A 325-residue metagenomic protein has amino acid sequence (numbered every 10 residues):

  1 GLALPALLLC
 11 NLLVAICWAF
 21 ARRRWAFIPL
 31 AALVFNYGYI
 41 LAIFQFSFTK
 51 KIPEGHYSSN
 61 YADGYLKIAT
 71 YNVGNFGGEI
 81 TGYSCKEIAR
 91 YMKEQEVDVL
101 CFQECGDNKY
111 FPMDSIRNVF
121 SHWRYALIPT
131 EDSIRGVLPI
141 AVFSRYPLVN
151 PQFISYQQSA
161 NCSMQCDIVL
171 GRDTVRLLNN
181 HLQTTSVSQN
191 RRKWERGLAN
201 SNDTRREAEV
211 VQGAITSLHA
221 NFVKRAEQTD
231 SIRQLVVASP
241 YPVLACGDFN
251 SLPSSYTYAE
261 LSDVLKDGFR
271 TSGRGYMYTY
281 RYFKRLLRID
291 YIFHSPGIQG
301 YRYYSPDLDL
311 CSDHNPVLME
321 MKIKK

Functional and structural regions predicted by a protein language model:
G1-F20, F27-I28, Q152-I154, V223-L244 (+1 more regions): Metal-dependent phosphoester-hydrolase catalytic domains
P5, W25-A62, E79-T81, R90-K93 (+2 more regions): Structured beta-strand-rich core segments of catalytic domains in phosphoester-bond hydrolases
L66, H122-R124, Y146, V175 (+3 more regions): A structural micro-motif
K67-V73, I88-S115, P129, T174-H181 (+5 more regions): Active-site beta-strand/loop signature of hydrolases that rely on acidic residues for catalysis
T70-Y83, S186-N221: Acidic/histidine-rich helix-loop elements that form or flank divalent-metal/phosphate-binding sites at the catalytic
Y71, S121-I128, V264-T271: Short hydrophobic/aromatic-enriched beta-strand-loop microsegments
G74-F76, D107, Y146-L148, L182-T185 (+4 more regions): Short, solvent-exposed loop/turn segments at secondary-structure junctions
